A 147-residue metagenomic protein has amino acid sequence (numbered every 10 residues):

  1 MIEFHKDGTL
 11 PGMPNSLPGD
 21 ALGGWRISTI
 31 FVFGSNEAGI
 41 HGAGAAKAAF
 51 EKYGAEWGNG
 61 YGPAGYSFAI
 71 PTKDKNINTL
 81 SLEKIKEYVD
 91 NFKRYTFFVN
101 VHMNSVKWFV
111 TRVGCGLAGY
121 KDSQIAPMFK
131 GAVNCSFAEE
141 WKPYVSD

Functional and structural regions predicted by a protein language model:
M1-D147: Macrodomain-like recognition of ADP-ribose-binding/processing modules
